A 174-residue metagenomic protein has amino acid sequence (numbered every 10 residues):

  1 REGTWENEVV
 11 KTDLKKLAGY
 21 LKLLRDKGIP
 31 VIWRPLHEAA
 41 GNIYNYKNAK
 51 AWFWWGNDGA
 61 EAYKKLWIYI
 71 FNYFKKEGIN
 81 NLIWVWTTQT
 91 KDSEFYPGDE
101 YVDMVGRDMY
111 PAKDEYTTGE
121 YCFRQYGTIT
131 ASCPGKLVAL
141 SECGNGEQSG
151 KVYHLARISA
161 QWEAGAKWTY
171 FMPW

Functional and structural regions predicted by a protein language model:
R1-F71, K75-I79: Substrate-binding cleft of extracellular glycoside hydrolase catalytic domains
K11-K22, I68, G119-G127, V152-A160: Amphipathic, non-transmembrane alpha-helical secondary structure
D26-I32, E77-I83, E100-D103, C133-V138 (+1 more regions): Loop/turn elements at helix/coil->beta-strand transitions in domains of secreted/extracellular proteins
R34-A39, T87-T90, R107-P111, L140-G146 (+1 more regions): Active-site-proximal beta-strand/loop segments in catalytic clefts of secreted hydrolases
Y69-E77, T128-S132, A160-Q161: Alpha-helical structural signal in soluble globular domains
F74-S93, P97: Basic- and aromatic-lined ligand-binding clefts that recognize polyanionic substrates
S93-S149: Glycoside hydrolase catalytic-domain groove-lining segments
K136-W174: Substrate-binding cleft of secreted/luminal carbohydrate-active enzymes
